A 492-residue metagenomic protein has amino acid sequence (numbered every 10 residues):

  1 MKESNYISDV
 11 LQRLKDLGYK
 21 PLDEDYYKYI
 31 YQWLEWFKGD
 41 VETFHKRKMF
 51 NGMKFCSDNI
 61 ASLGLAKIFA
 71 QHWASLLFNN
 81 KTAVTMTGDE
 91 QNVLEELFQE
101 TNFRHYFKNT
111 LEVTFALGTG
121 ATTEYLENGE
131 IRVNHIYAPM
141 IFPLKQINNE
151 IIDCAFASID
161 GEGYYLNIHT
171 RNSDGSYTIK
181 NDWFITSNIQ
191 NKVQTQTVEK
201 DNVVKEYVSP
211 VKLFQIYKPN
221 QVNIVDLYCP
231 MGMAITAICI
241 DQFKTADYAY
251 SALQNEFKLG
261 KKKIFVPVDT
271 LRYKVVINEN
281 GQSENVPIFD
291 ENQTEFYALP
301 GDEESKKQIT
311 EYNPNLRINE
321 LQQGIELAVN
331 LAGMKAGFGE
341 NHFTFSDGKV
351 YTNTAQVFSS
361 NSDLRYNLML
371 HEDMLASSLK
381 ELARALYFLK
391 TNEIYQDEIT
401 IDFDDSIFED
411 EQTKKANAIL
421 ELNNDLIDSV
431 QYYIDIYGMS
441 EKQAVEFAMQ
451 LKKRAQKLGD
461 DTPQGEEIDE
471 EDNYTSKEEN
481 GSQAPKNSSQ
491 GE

Functional and structural regions predicted by a protein language model:
M1-I141, K145, E478-E492: Extended, helix-rich architectural segments
L14, Y26, E127, L271-D290 (+4 more regions): Charge-rich, acidic-biased intrinsically disordered regions
L94, V329, A383, S429-V430: Generic structural marker for isolated residues within well-ordered, non-membrane alpha-helices of soluble domains
R104-L117, T123, K258, P314-E409 (+1 more regions): C-terminal amphipathic alpha-helical
N109-L111, Y125, K258-V266, H342-D347 (+4 more regions): Short coil/turn segments at secondary-structure boundaries
A121-M233: Extended, regular secondary-structure scaffolds
V203-S359, L389: Extended, charged amphipathic alpha-helical segments
I419-E492: Activation/maturation switch segments at domain boundaries
